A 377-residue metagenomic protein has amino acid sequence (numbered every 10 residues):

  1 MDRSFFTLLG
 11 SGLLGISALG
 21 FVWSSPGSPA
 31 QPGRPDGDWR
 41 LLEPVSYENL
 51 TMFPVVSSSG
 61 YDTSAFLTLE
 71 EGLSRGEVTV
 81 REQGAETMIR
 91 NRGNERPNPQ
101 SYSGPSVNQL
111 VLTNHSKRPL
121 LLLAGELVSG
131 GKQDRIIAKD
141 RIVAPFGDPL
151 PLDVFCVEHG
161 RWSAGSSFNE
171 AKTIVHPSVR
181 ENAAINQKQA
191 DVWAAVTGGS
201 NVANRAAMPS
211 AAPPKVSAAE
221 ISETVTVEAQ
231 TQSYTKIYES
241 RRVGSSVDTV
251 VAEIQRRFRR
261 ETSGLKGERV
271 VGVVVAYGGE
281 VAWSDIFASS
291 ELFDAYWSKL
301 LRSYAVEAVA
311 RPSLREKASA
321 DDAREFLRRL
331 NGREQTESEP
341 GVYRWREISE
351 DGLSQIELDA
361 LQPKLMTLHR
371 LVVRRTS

Functional and structural regions predicted by a protein language model:
M1-L13: N-terminal export leaders
L14-A18: Secretory N-termini
L19-L120, G125-S377: Intrinsically disordered, low-complexity segments enriched in small/polar residues
